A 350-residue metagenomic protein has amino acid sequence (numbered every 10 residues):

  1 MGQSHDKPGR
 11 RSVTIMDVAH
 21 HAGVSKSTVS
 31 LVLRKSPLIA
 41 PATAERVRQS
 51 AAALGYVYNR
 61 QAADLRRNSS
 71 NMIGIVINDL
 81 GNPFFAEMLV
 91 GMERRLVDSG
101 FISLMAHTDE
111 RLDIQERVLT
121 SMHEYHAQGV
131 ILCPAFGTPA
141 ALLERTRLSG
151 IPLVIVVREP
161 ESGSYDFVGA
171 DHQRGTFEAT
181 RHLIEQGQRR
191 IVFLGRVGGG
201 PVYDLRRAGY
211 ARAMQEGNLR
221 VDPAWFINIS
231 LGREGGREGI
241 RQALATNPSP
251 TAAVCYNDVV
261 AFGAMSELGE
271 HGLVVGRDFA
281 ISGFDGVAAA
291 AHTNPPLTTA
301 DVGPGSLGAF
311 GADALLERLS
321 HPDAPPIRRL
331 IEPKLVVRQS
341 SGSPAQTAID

Functional and structural regions predicted by a protein language model:
M1-S69, D350: N-terminal helix-turn-helix DNA-binding module of bacterial transcription factors
H21, K26-L31, L65-G81, H182 (+1 more regions): Short beta-strand segments enriched in small/hydrophobic residues
P41, E45, L54-G129, A208-A211: Amphipathic helical "hinge" segments at domain boundaries
R60, I77-E87, M105-I114, F136 (+7 more regions): Hinge/beta->alpha junction and helix N-cap segments in small-molecule ligand-binding domains
Q115-H126, G235-P248: Short, well-structured alpha-helical segments in soluble
E116-R174: Short beta-strand-centered segments that line the small-molecule binding cleft or hinge of alpha/beta clamshell
R189-R190, V221-W225, V275-I281: Short acidic capping loops at alpha-helix termini that bridge into adjacent secondary structure
R241-D350: Flexible loop/turn connectors
